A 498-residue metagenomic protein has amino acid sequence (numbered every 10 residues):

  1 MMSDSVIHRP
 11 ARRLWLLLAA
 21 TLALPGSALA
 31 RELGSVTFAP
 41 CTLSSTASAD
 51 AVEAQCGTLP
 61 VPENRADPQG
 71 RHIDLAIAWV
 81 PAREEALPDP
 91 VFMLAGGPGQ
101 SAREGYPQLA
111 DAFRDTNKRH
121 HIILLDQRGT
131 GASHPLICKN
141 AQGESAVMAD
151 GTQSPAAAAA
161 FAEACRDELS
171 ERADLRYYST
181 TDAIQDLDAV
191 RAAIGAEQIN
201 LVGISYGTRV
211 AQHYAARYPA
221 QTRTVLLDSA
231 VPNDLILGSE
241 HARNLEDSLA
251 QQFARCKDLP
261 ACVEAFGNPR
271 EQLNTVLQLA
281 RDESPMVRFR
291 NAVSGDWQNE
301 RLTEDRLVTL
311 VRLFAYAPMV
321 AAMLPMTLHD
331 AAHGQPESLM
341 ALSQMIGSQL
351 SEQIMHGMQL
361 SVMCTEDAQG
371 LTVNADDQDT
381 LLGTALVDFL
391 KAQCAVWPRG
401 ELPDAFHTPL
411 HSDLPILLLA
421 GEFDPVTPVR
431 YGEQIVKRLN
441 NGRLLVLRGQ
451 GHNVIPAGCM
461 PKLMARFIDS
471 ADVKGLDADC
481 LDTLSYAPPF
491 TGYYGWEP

Functional and structural regions predicted by a protein language model:
D4-L16: Bacterial N-terminal signal peptides that target proteins for export
W15-P25: Bacterial N-terminal signal peptides
G26-A30: Sec/Tat signal peptide C-region and signal peptidase I cleavage site
R31-R306, S361-P498: Gly/Pro-rich cap/lid or specificity-loop segments adjacent to the active site
L259, V320, A331-S338: Short, solvent-exposed helix-helix connector turns and helix-capping sites enriched in acidic/polar residues
R290-L310, Y316-V320, L350-G357: Structural motif
A315-H329, Q369-N374, L402: Short helix-capping/linker segments at secondary-structure and domain boundaries
L328-H329, P336-L371: Long, low-complexity segments enriched in small/aliphatic residues
